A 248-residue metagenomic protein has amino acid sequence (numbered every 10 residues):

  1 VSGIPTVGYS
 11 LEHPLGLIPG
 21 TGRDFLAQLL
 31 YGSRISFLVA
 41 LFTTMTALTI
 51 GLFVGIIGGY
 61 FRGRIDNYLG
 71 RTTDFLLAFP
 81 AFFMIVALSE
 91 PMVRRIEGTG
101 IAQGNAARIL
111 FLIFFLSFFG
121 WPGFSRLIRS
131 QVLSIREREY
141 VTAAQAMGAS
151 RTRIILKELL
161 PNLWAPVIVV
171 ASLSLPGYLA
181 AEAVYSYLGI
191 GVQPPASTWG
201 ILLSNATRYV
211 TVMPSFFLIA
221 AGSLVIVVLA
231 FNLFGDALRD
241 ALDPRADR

Functional and structural regions predicted by a protein language model:
V1-L48, L52, I56-I57, A78 (+6 more regions): Gly/Trp-centered helix-boundary motif
E12-P19, F42, T46-I50, G59-Y60 (+2 more regions): Generic hydrophobic transmembrane alpha-helix motif, especially the helices
R23-L38, F42, R62-G70, L133-E137 (+1 more regions): Amphipathic cytosolic juxtamembrane alpha-helices at the membrane-cytosol interface of multi-pass membrane transporters
L52, I56, Y60, R64-R71 (+4 more regions): Membrane-spanning helices that line or support transport/gating and their immediate boundary helices in channels
I56-Y60, E90-R94, S130, S134 (+3 more regions): Transmembrane helix-loop junction
R62-G63, L77, A81, R94 (+4 more regions): Short, conserved catalytic or interaction motifs in soluble domains
L88-M92, G104, L116, L173-S223 (+1 more regions): Glycine-rich helix-loop "coupling/hinge" segments at transmembrane-helix boundaries in multipass transporters
S117, W121, S125, S174 (+2 more regions): Alpha-helical transmembrane segments
